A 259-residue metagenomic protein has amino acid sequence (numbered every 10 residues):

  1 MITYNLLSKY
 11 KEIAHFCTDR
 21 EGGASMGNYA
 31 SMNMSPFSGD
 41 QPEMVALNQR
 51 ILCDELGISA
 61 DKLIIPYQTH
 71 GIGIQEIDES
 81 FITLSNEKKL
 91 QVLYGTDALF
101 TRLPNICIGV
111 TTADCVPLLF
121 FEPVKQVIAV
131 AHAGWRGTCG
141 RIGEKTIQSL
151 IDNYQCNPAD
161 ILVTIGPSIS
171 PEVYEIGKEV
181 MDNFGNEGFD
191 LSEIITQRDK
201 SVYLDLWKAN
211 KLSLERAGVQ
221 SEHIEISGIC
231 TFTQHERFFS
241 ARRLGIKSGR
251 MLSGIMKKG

Functional and structural regions predicted by a protein language model:
M1-G259: Active-site microenvironment for binding and transforming phosphate-containing groups
